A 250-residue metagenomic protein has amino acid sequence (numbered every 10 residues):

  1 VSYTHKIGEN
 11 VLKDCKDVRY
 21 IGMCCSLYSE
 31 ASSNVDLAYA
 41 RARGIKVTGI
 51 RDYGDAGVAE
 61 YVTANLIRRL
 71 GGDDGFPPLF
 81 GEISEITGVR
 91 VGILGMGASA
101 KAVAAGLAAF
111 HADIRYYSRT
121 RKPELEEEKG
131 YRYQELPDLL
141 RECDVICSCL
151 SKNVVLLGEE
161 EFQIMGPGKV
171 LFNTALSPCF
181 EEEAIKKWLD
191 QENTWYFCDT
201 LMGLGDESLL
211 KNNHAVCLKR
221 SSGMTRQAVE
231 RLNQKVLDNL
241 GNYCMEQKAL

Functional and structural regions predicted by a protein language model:
V1-D74: Phosphate/diphosphate ligand-binding glycine-rich loop within oxidoreductases
H5-V11, R121-S208: Rossmann-like adenosine-cofactor binding region
C15-Y20, A42-I45, H111-A112, P167-K169 (+1 more regions): A short helix->loop->beta-strand "cap" motif at the edges of active sites that frequently abuts
C15-Y20, I45, E127-E135, L209-K219: Active-site regions of enzymes building and remodeling cell-envelope glycoconjugates
R41, K46-E60, G75-F76, F80 (+2 more regions): C-terminal helix-to-coil terminal segments
G72-V103: Glycine-rich NAD(P)-binding loop of Rossmann-like domains
G106-L107, M165: Aromatic pocket-lining residues of Rossmann-like dinucleotide-binding sites
A109-E127: NAD(P)-binding Rossmann-fold cofactor-contacting core
